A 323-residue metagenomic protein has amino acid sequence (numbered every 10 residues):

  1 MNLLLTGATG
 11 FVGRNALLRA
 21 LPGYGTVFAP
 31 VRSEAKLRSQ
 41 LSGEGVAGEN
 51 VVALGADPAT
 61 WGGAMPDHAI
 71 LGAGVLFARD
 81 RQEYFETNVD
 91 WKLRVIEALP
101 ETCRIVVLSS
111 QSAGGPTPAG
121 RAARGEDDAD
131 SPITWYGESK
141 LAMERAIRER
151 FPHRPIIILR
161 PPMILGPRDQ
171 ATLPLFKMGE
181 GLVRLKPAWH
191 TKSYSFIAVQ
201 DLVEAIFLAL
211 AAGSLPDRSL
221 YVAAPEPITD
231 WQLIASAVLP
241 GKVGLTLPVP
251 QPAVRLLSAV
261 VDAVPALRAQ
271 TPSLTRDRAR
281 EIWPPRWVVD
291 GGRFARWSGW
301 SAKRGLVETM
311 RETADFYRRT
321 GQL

Functional and structural regions predicted by a protein language model:
L3-G23: N-terminal Rossmann NAD(P)H-binding glycine-rich loop of SDR-like oxidoreductase domains
G48-R94, A98, A113-G115: NAD(P)H-binding glycine-rich loop region in Rossmannoid oxidoreductase-like domains and their noncatalytic homologs
L93-Y136, I157: Conserved Rossmann-fold NAD(P)-dependent oxidoreductase catalytic core, especially the SDR/UDP-sugar
E144-P167: Conserved beta-loop-beta element that borders a ligand/cofactor-binding pocket
D169-P174, P187-A211, D217-Y221: Substrate-positioning beta->alpha
V199, D230-W231, L257-S301: Conserved C-terminal active-site "lid" loop/helix of NAD(P)H-dependent oxidoreductases that clamps the redox cofactor
L208-S273, V307, R311-A314, G321-Q322: Mid/C-terminal beta-alpha module of Rossmann-like enzyme folds, strongest in SDR-family dehydrogenases/epimerases
V289-L323: Amphipathic terminal alpha-helices
